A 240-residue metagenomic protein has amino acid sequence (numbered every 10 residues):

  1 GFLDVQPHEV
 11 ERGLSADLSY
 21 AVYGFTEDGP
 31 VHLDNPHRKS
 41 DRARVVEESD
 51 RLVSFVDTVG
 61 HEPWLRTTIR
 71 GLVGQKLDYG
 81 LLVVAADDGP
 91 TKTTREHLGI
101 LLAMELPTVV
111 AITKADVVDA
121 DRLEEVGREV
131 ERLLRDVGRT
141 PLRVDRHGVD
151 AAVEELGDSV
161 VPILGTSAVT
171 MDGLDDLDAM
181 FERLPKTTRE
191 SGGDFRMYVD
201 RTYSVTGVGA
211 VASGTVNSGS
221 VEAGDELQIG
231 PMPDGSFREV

Functional and structural regions predicted by a protein language model:
G1-P63, Q75: P-loop NTPase switch module centered on the Walker A-proximal segment
Q6-H8, R12-L14, R44-E47, L72 (+4 more regions): Replace "in large, NTP-powered and nucleic-acid-processing enzymes" with "in large, NTP-powered factors and other
P7, E11, I69-V73, A85 (+6 more regions): Signal for well-folded cores of large energy- and translation-related assemblies
G13, D57, T68, L81 (+4 more regions): Residue-level signature of catalytic and energy-coupling elements of molecular machines, predominantly ATP/GTP-dependent
A21, W64-T67, T93-I100, E125-L133 (+1 more regions): Alpha-helical scaffold elements adjacent to nucleotide-binding pockets in ATP/GTP-utilizing enzyme cores
R51-S54, T58-L65, Q75-E96, E105-E125: Conserved Switch II/interswitch segment of TRAFAC-class P-loop GTPases
V84-D87, V109-E125, V130, V144-L156 (+1 more regions): G-domain G4 guanine-recognition motif of GTPases
V137-V240: Conserved catalytic-core segments of large NTP-driven translation/proteostasis enzymes
